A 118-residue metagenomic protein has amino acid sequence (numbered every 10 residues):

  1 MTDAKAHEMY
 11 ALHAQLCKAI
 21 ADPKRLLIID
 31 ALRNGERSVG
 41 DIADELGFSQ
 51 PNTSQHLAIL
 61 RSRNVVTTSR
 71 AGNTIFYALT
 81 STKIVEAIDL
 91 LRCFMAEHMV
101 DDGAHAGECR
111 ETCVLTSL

Functional and structural regions predicted by a protein language model:
M1-M9, A31-N34, T82-L118: C-terminal regulatory/oligomerization modules of transcriptional regulators
E8-P51, I75-I84: N-terminal helix-turn-helix DNA-binding core of bacterial DNA-binding proteins
D41, A58, A96: Contiguous, function-dense segments enriched for cysteine-driven chemistry and partner/ligand-binding capacity
D44, Q55, R61-S62: Alpha-helical residues within the helix-turn-helix
R61-A71, A78: Beta-hairpin "wing" of winged helix-turn-helix
